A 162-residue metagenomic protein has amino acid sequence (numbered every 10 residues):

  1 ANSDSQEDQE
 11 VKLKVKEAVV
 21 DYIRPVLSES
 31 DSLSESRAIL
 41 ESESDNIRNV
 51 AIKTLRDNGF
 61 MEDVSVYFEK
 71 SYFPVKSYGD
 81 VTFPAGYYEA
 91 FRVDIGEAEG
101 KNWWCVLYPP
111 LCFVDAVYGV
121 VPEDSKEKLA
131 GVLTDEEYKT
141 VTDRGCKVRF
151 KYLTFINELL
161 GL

Functional and structural regions predicted by a protein language model:
A1-S44: Early exported N-terminus immediately downstream of N-terminal targeting peptides
N2, V19, F68-Y72, G79-T82 (+2 more regions): A mature extracytoplasmic/lumenal domain signature
V26, T54, D94, F155 (+1 more regions): Residues that form generic nucleotide/phosphate-binding pockets
L33-V75: Amphipathic, coiled-coil-like alpha-helical scaffolding segments used for oligomerization/assembly
V81-C146: Soluble extracytoplasmic domains of inner/organellar membrane proteins
V141-L162: Short flanking/linker segments adjacent to small metal-binding domains or redox-active Cys/His motifs
